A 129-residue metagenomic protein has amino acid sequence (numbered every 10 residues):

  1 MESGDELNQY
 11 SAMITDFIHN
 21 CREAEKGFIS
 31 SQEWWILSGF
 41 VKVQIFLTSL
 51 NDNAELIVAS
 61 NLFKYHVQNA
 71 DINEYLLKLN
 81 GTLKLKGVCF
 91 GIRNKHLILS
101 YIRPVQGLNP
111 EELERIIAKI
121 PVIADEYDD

Functional and structural regions predicted by a protein language model:
M1-Q44, T82-L85, C89: Charge-rich, low-complexity N-terminal segments
G4, N8, H66, G107-E114: Ordered, soluble secondary-structure elements with a strong preference for glycine-centered loop motifs and nearby
W34-W35, A54-L56, L97: Hydrophobic residues embedded in beta-strands of well-ordered beta-sheets
F46-L50, G91: Short beta-strand micro-motifs enriched in acidic
N51-D52, K64, V105-G107: Short, surface-exposed beta-strand-loop junctions and turns on beta-sheet-rich folds
I57-H96, I102: Short, internal acidic amphipathic alpha-helical interface segments that mediate docking to partner proteins
L85-A118, V122-D129: Well-ordered alpha/beta subsegment
